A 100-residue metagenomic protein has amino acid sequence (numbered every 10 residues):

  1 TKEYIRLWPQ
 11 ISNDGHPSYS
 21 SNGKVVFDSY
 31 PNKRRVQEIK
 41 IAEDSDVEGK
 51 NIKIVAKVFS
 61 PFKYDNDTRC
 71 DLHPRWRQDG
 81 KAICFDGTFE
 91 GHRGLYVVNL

Functional and structural regions predicted by a protein language model:
T1, K33-A42, G91-N99: Structural motif
I5-S18, V47-W76: Conserved blade-ending motifs and adjacent loop-strand segments that build the rim/top face of beta-propeller domains
I11-G15, K24, N32-K33: Short, catalytically relevant binding-site loops at active-site mouths
K24-V26, I83-C84: Hydrophobic beta-strand positions that form the internal "hydrophobic ladder" of WD40/Gbeta-like beta-propeller blades
C70-L100: Blade-level signature of beta-propeller repeat domains, shared across WD40, Kelch, NHL, RCC1 and BNR/Asp-box propellers
